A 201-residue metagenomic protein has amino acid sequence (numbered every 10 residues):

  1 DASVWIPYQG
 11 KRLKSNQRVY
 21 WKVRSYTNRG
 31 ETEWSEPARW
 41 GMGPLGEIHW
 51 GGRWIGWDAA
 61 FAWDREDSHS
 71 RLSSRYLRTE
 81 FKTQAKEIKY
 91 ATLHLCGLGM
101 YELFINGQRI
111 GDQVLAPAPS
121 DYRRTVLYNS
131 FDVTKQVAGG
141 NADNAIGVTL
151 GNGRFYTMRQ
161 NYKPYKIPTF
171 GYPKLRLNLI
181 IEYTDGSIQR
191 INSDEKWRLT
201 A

Functional and structural regions predicted by a protein language model:
D1-K14, W63-K86, P117-P119: Asp/Glu-centered strand-loop micro-motifs enriched in Gly/Pro and often flanked by an aromatic residue
D1-R18, N28-W34, W50-A59: Recognizes extended acidic, P/S/T-rich segments that occur within or adjacent to Ig-like beta-sandwich modules
R18-K22, T27, G41-G46, L77-A201: Accessory beta-strand-rich segments of carbohydrate-active enzymes
A38-F81, P168-T169: Non-catalytic, glycine-rich low-complexity segments
